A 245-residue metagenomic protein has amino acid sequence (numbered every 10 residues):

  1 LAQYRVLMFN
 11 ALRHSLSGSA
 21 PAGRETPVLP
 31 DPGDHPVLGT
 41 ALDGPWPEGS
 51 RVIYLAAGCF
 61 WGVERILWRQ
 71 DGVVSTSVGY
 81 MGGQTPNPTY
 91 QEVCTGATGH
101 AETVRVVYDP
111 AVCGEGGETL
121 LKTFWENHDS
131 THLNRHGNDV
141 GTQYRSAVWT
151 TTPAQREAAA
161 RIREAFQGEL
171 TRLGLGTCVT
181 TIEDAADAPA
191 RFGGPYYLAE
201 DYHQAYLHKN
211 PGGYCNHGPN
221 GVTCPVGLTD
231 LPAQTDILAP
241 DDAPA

Functional and structural regions predicted by a protein language model:
Y4-A245: Flexible coil/turn and secondary-structure edge motifs
